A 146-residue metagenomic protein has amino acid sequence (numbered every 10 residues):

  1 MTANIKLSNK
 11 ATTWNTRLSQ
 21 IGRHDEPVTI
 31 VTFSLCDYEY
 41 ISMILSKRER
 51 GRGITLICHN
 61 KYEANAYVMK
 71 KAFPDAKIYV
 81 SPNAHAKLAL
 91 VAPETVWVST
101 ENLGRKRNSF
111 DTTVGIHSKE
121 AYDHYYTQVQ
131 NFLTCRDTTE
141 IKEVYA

Functional and structural regions predicted by a protein language model:
M1-A146: PLD/PLD-like phosphodiesterase catalytic module centered on the HKD motif
